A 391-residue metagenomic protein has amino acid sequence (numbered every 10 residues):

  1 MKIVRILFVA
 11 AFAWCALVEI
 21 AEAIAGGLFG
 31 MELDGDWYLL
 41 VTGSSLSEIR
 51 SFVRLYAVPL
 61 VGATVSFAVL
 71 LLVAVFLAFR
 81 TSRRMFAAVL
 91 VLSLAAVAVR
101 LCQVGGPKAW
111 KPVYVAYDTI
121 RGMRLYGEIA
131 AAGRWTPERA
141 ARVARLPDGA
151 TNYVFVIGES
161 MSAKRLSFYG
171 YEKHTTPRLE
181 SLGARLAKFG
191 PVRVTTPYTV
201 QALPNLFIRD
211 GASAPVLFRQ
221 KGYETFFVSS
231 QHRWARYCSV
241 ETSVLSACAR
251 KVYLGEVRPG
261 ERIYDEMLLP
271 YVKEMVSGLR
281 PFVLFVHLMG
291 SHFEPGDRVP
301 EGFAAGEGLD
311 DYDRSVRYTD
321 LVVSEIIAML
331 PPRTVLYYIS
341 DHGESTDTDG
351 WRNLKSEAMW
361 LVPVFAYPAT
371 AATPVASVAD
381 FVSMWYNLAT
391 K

Functional and structural regions predicted by a protein language model:
M1-V115: Transmembrane and membrane-interface helices of multi-pass, inner-membrane envelope-modifying transferases
S47, P177, A212, V216 (+5 more regions): A structural signal for well-ordered alpha-helical segments within the folded catalytic domains of diverse enzymes
R100-V156, S160-P300, N387-K391: Active-site-proximal alpha/beta segments of enzymes that process anionic O-linked groups
V154-F155, Y318-R352, W385-Y386: Metal-dependent active-site segment of extracytoplasmic phospho-/sulfohydrolases and closely related
G170-H174, V335-T370: Histidine-centered active-site microenvironments of extracellular/periplasmic hydrolases and transferases
F189-L203, R352-K391: Substrate-binding rim/cap in mid-to-C-terminal beta-strand-loop elements of soluble/periplasmic
R298-V316: A solvent-exposed, charged loop/short amphipathic helix patch at secondary-structure junctions
